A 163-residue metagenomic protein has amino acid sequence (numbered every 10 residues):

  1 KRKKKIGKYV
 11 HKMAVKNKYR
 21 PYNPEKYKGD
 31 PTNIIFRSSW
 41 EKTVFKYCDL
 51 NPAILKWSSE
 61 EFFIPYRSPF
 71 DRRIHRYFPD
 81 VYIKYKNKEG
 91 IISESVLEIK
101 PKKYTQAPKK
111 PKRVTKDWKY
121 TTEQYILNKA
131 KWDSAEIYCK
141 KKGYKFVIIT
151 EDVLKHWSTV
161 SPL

Functional and structural regions predicted by a protein language model:
R2-L163: Electrostatic, structured charged patches in enzyme active sites and in nucleic-acid/phosphate-binding
